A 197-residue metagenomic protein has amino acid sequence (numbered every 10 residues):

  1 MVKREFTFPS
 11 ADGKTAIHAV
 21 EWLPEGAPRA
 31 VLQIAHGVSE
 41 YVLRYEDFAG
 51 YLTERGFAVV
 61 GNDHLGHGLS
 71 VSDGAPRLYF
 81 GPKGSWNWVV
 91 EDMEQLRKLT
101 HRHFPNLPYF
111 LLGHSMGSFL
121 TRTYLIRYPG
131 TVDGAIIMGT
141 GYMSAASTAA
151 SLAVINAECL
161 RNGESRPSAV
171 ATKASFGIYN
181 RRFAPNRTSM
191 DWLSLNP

Functional and structural regions predicted by a protein language model:
M1-G26: N-terminal cap/lid segment of alpha/beta-hydrolase-fold proteins
R29-G37: Short beta-strand element of the alpha/beta-hydrolase
H36-E40, S115: Active-site glycine-rich loops that stabilize anionic/oxyanionic intermediates across multiple enzyme folds
D47-A75: Conserved alpha/beta-hydrolase
G81-H101: Alpha/beta-hydrolase active-site loop
F104-S115: Alpha/beta-hydrolase fold nucleophile elbow
G113-T123: Glycine-rich nucleophile elbow surrounding the catalytic serine of serine-hydrolase chemistry
T123-P197: Alpha/beta-hydrolase-fold enzymes
